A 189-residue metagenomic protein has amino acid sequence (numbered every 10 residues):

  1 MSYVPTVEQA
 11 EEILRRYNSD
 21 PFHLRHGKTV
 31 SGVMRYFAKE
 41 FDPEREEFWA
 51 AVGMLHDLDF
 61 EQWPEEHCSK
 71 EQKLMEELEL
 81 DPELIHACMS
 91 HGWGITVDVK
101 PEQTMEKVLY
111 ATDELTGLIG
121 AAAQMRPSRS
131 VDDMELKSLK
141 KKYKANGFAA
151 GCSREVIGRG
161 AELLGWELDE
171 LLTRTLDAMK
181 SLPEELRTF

Functional and structural regions predicted by a protein language model:
M1-W63: Acidic/His-rich, divalent-metal-binding segments that scaffold phosphate/diphosphate chemistry
P5, R25-T29, E66, E83 (+6 more regions): Conserved active-site and cofactor/substrate-binding residues in soluble primary-metabolism enzymes
E11, K28-S31, R35, Q72 (+4 more regions): Predominant activation on well-ordered alpha-helical scaffold segments within soluble catalytic domains
K39, G120-A123, E184, T188: Charged/polar positions within long, soluble alpha-helices
E44-F148: Divalent metal-dependent catalytic cores for phosphoryl transfer on phosphate-bearing substrates
S138-F189: A structured, mid-to-C-terminal "fold-capping" secondary-structure block
